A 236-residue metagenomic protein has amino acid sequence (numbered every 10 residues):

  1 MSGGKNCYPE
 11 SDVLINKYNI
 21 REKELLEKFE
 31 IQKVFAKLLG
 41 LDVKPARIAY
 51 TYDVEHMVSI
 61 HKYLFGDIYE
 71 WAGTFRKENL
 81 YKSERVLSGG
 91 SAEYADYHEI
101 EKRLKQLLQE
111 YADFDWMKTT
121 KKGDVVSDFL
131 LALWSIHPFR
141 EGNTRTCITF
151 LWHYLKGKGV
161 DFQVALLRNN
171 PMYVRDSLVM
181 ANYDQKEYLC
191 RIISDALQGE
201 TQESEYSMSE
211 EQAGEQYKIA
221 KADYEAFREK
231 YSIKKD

Functional and structural regions predicted by a protein language model:
M1-D236: FIC/Doc superfamily catalytic core
